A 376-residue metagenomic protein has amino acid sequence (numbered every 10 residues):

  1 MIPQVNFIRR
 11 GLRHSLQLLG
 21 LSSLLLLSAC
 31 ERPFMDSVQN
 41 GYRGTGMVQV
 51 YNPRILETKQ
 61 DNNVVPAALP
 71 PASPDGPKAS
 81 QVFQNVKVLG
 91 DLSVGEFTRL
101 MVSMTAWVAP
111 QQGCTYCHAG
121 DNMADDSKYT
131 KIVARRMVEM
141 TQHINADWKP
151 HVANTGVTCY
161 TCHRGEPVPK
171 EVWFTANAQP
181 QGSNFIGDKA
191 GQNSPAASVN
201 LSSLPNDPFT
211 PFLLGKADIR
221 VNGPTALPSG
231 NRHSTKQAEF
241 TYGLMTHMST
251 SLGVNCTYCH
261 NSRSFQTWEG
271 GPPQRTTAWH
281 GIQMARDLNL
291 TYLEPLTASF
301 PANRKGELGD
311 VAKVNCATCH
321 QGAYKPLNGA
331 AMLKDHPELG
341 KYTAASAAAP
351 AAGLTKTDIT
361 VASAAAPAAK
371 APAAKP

Functional and structural regions predicted by a protein language model:
I2-Y116, D121-P376: N-terminal export/targeting leaders of redox proteins
